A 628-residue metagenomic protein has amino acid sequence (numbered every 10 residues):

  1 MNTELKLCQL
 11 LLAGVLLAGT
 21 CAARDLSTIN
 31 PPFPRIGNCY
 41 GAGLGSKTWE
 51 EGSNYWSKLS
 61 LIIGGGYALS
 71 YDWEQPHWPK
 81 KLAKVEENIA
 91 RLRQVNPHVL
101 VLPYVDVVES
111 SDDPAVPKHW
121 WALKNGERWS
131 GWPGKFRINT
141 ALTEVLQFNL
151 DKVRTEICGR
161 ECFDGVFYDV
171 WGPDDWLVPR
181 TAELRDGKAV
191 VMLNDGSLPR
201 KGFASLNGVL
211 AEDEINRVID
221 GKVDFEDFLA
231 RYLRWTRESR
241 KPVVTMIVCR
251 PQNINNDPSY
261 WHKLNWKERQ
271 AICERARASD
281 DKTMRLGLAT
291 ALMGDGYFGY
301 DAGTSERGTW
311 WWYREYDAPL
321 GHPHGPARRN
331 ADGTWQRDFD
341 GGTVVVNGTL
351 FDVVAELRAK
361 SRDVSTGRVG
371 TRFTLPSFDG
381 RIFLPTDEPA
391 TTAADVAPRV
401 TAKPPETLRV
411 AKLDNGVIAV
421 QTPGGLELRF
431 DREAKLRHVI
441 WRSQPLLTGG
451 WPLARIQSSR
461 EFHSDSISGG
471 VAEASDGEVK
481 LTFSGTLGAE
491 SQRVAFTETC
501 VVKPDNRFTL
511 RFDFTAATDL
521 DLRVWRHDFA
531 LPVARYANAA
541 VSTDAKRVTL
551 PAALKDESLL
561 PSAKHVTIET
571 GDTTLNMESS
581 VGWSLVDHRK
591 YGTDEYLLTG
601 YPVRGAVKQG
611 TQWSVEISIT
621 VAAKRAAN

Functional and structural regions predicted by a protein language model:
M1-L5: N-terminal secretory signal peptides that target proteins for export/translocation
C8-G19: Bacterial N-terminal signal peptides
R24-V396: Glycan-processing catalytic domains of CAZymes
P326-R328, W335-Q336, L408-K412, I418-V420 (+5 more regions): Short, exposed beta-strand/loop patches in secreted or surface proteins that constitute
D395-R460, D556, A563-T574, S579 (+1 more regions): Beta-strand-rich N-terminal accessory domains
Q421, L446-H463, T486-G488, D521 (+1 more regions): Beta-strand-rich recognition/accessory modules
R455-A517, D521: Extended, loop-rich substrate-binding clefts of extracytoplasmic carbohydrate-active enzymes
V494, R507-R547: Acidic (Asp/Glu-rich), glycine- and aromatic
